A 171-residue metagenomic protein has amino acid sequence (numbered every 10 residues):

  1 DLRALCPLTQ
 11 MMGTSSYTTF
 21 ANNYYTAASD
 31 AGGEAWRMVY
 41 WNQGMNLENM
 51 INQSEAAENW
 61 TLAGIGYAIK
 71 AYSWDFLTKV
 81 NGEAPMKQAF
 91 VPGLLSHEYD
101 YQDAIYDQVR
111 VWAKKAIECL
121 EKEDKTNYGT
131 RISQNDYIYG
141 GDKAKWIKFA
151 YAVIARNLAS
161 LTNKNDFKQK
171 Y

Functional and structural regions predicted by a protein language model:
D1-M11: Acidic, glycine-rich segments characteristic of secretory precursors and extracytoplasmic regions
M12-Y171: Structured, solvent-exposed acidic/aromatic patches
